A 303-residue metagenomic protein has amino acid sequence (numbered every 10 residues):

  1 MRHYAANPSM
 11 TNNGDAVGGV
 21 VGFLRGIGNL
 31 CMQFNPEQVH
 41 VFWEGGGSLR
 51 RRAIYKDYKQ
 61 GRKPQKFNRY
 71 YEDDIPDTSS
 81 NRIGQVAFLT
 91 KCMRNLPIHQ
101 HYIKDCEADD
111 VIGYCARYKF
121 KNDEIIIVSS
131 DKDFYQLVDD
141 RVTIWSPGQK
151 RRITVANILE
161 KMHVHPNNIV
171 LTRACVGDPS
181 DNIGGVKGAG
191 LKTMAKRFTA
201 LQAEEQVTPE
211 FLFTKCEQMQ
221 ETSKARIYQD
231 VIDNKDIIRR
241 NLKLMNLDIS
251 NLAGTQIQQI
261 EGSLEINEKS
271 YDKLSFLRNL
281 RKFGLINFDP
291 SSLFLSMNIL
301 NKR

Functional and structural regions predicted by a protein language model:
M1-V128, F134-R151, N246, N251-I266: Noncatalytic, basic helical substrate-engagement surface that gates or grips nucleic-acid strands
N29, Q33-W43, Q60-P64, L96-H99 (+2 more regions): Non-catalytic nucleic-acid-binding/docking modules located in mid-to-C-terminal regions of nucleic-acid enzymes
